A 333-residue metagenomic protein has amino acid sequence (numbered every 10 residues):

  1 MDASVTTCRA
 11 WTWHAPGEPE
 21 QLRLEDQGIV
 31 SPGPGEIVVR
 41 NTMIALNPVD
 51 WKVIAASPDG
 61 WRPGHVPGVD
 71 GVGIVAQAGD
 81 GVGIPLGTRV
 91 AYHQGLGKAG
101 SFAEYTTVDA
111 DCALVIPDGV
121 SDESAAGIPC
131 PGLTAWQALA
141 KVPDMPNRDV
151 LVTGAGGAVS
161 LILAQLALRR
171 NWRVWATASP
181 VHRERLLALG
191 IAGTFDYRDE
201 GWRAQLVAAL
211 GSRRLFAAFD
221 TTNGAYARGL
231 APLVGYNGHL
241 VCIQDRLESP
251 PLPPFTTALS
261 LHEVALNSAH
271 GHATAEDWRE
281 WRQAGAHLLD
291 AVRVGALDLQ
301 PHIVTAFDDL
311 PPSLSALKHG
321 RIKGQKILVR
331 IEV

Functional and structural regions predicted by a protein language model:
D2-S4, R293-I303, P311-V333: C-terminal capping/lid region of NAD(P)-dependent oxidoreductase domains
A3-T6, E18-Q21, D26-V72, I84: N-terminal glycine-rich beta->alpha transition that marks the start or flank of a dinucleotide-binding site
I54, V72-G95: A glycine-/small-residue-rich N-terminal strand-loop-strand element that serves as the cofactor-binding glycine loop
H93-G154: NAD(P)H dinucleotide-binding glycine-rich loop of Rossmann-like/cofactor-binding domains, especially the beta1-alpha1
I128-D199: Mid-domain Rossmann-like dinucleotide-binding core that forms the NAD(H)/NADP(H) cofactor-binding site
T194-V264: Glycine-rich cofactor phosphate-binding loops and adjacent beta1-alpha1 units of small-molecule cofactor enzyme domains
F255-I303: C-terminal substrate-binding/catalytic core of Rossmann-like NAD(P)-dependent dehydrogenases/reductases
